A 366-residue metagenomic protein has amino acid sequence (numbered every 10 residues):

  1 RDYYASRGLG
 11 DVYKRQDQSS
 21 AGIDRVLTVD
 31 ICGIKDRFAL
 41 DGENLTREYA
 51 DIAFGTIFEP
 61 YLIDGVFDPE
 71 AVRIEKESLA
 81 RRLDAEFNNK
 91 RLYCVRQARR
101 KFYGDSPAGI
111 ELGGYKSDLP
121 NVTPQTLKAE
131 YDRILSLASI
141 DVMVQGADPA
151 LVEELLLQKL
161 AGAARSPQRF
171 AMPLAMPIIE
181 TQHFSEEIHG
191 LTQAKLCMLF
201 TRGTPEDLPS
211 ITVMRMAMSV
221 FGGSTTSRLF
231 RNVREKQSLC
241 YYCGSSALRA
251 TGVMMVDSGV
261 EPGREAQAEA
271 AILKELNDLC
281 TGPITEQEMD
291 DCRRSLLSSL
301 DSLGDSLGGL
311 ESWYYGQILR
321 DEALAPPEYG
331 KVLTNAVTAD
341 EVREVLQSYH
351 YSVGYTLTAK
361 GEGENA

Functional and structural regions predicted by a protein language model:
D2-Y4, G8-L9, Y13: Single conserved hydrophobic/aromatic residue that forms the stacking wall/gate of nucleotide- or nucleobase-binding
R15, C197-R202, F221-P262: A structural supersecondary motif
R25-E75, G244-L303: M16/insulysin-pitrilysin zinc metalloprotease superfamily fold
E77-L137, L303-L333: Scaffold signal of the M16-like zinc-metallopeptidase fold and its non-catalytic homologs
L79, L127, V142, M198 (+5 more regions): Divalent metal-coordination and catalytic microenvironments
A108, L112-P120, R133-P205, G363-A366: An aromatic/glycine/proline-enriched structural segment found at the starts of mature extracellular/organellar domains
I140-G146, D290-A366: C-terminal regions of mature proteins
E206, I211-G223: A conserved active-site cap/scaffold subdomain adjacent to cofactor or substrate pockets
